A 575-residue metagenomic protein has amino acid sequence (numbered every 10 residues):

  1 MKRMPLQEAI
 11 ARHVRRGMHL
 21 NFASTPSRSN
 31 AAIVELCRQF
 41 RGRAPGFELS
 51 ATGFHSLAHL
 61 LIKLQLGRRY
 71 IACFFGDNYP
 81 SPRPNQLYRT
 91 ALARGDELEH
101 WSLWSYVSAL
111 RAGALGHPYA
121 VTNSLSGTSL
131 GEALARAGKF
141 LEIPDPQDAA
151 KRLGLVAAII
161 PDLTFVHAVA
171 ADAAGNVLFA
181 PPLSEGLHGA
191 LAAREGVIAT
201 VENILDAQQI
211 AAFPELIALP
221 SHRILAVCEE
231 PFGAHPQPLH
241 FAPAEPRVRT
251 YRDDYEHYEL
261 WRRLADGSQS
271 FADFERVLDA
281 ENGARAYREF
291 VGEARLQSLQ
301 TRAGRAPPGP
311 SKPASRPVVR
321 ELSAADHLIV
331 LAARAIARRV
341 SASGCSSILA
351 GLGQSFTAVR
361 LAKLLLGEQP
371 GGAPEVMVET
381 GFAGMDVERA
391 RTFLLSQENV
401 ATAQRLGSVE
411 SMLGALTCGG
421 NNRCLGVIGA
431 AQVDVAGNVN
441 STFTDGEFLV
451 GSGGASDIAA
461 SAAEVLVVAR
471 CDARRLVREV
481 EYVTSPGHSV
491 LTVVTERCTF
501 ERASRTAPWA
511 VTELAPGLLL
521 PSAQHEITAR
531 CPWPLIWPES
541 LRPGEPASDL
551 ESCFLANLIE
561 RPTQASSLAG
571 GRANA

Functional and structural regions predicted by a protein language model:
K2-R12, R28-F40, E48, L57-L331 (+1 more regions): Conserved phosphate- and dinucleotide-binding cores of soluble alpha/beta proteins, encompassing both enzyme active
N21-F22, P26-R38, R43-F47, A332-V378: N-terminal low-complexity or amphipathic/hydrophobic leaders
T25-P26, T52-F54, P182, G353-S355 (+2 more regions): An acidic- and aromatic-residue-enriched active-site/binding cleft used to recognize and process polar
S50-G53, L364-R389, D457, S461-A463: Catalytic or ion-translocation cores adjacent to nucleophile or general acid/base/metal-coordination motifs in diverse
